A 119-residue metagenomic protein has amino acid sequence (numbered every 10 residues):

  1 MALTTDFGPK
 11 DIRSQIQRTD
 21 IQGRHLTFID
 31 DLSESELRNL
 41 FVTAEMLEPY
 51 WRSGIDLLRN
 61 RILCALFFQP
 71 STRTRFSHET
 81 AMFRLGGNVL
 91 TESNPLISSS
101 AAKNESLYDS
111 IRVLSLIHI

Functional and structural regions predicted by a protein language model:
A2-F76: Positively charged, low-complexity intrinsically disordered leader regions
I62, F67-D109, V113: Active-site cofactor/substrate anionic-group-binding motifs, chiefly glycine- and Lys/Arg-rich phosphate-binding loops
I117-I119: Conserved small/polar residues in nucleotide/adenosyl-binding loops
